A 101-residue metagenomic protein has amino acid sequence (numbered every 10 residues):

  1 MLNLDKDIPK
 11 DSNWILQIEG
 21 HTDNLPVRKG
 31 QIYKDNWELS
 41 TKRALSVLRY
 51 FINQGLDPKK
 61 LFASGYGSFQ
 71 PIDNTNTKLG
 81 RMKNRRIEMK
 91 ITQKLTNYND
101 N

Functional and structural regions predicted by a protein language model:
M1-D11, H21-D100: Periplasmic OmpA-like peptidoglycan-binding domain that tethers envelope proteins to the cell wall
